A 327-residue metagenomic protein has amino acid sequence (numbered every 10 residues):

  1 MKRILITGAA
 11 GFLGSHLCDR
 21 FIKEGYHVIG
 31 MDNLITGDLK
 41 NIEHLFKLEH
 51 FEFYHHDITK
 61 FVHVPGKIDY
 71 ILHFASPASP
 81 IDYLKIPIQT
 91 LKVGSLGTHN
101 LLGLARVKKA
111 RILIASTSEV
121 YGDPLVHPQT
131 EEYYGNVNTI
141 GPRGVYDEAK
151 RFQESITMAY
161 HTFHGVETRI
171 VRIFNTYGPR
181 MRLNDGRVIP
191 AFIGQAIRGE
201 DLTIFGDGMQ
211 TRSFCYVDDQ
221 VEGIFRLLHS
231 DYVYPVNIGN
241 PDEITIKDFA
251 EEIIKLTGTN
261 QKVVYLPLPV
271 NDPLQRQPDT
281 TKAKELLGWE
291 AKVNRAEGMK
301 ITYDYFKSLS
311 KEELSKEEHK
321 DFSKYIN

Functional and structural regions predicted by a protein language model:
M1-T176, V293, I301, Y305 (+2 more regions): N-terminal Rossmann-like NAD(P)+-binding domain of SDR-like oxidoreductases, especially those catalyzing
L17, N175, G194-N327: C-terminal substrate-binding subdomain of Rossmann-fold SDR/epimerase-dehydratase oxidoreductases
T36, P179, N240: Short, conserved catalytic or interaction motifs in soluble domains
L39-I42, E154, P190, K247 (+2 more regions): Short, surface-exposed alpha-helical segments at coil->helix boundaries
K85-I86, R180-N184: Short, solvent-exposed loop/turn segments at secondary-structure boundaries
H127-P128, L183-A191: A glycine/serine/threonine-rich, flexible loop-to-helix segment that serves as the NAD(P) cofactor-binding "lid"
V145, Q153, D185, I246 (+1 more regions): Conserved donor sugar-nucleotide recognition element shared by glycan-biosynthetic enzymes
